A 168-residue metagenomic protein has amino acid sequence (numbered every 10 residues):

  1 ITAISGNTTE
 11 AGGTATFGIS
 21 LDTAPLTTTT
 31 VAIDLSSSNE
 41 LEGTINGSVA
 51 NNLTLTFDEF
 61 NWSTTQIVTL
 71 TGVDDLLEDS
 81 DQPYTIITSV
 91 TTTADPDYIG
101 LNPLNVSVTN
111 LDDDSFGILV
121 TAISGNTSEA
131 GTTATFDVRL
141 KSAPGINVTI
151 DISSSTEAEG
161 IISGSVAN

Functional and structural regions predicted by a protein language model:
I1-N168: Short boundary segments that mark the start of a structured unit
